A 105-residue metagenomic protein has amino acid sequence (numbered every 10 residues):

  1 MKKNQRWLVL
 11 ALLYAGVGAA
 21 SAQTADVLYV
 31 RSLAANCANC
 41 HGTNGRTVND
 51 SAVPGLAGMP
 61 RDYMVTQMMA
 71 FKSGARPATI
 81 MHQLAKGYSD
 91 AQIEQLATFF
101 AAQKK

Functional and structural regions predicted by a protein language model:
M1-L8: Bacterial N-terminal signal peptides that target proteins for export
V9-G16: Bacterial N-terminal signal peptides
A15, V30-L33: Residue-level signal for mature regions of secreted extracellular proteins and peptides
G18-T24: Sec/Tat signal peptide C-region and signal peptidase I cleavage site
V27-V30, G45-K72, H82-K86: Gly/Gly-Pro-rich "capping" loops immediately C-terminal to redox-active cysteine motifs in periplasmic/lumenal
A35-T43, L96: The canonical Cys-X-X-Cys-His
H41-R46, A101-A102: Detector for the c-type heme attachment site
Q67, R76, A85-K105: C-terminal capping alpha-helices of c-type cytochrome domains
